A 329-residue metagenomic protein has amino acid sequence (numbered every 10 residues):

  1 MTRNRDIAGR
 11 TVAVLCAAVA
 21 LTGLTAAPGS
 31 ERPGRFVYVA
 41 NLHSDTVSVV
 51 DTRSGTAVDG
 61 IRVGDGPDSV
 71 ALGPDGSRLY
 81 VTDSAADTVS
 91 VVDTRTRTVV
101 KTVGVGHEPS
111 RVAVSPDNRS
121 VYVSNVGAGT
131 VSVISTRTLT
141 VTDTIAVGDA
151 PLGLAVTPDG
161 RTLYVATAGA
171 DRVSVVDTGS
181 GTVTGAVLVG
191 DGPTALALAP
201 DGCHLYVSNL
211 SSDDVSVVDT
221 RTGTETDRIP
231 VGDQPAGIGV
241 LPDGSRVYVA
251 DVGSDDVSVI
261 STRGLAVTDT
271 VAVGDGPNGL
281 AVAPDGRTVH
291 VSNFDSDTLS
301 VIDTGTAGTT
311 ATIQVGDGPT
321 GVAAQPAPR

Functional and structural regions predicted by a protein language model:
T2-R329: Predominantly soluble domains enriched in secretory-pathway, periplasmic, or organellar proteins
